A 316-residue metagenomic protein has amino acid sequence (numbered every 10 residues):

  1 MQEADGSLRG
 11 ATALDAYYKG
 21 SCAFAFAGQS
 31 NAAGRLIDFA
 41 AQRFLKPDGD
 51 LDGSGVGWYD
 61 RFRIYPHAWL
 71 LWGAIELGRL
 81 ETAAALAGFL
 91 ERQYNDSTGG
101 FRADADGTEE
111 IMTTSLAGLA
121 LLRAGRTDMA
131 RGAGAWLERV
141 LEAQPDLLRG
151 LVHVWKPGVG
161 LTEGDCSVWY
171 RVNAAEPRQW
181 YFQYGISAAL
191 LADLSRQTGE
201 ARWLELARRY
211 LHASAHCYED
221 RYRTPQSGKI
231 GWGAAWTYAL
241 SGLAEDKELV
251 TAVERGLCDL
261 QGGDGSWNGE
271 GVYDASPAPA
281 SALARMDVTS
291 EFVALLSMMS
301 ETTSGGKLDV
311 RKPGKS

Functional and structural regions predicted by a protein language model:
M1-D48, V56, R61-F62, H67-L71 (+8 more regions): Extracellular glycan-targeting catalytic surfaces
M1-G6, Q29-D50, G78-G100, T127-L151 (+4 more regions): Long, well-ordered core segments of solenoidal/helical folds
S7-L8, G57, D104-A105, A174 (+3 more regions): A general structural-boundary detector
A11-F26, A33-L36, D60-E76, T108-R123 (+3 more regions): Well-ordered alpha-helical segments within folded domains of soluble proteins
L51-W58, F101-A105, G271-A275: Short linear capping/connector segments at secondary-structure termini
Q93-G107, T114-A124, L257, K307: A generic hydrophobic-segment detector
T108-M112, A120-T198, L204, A213 (+5 more regions): Extended ligand-binding clefts on enzyme/binding-domain cores
G242, M299-V310: Short, charged low-complexity linker/loop segments at the C-terminal edge of domains
